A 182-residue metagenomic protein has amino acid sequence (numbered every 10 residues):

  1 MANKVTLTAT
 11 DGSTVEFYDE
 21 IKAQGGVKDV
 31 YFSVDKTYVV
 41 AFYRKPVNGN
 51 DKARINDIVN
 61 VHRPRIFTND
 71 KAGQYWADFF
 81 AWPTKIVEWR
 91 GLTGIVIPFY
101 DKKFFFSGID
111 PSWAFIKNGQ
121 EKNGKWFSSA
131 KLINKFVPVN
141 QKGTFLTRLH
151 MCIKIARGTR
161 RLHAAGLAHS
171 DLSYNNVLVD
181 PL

Functional and structural regions predicted by a protein language model:
M1-A53, I58, Q74-W82, E88-W89: ATP-binding glycine-rich phosphate-binding loop
Y31, N60-P64, K85, R157-R160 (+1 more regions): Surface-exposed alpha-helical segments enriched in charged/polar residues
R44, K85-V87, F99-D101, N176 (+1 more regions): Short, flexible loop/turn elements at secondary-structure junctions
R54, T147-K154: Short amphipathic alpha-helical segments
N56-D70: Zn2+-dependent metallopeptidase catalytic core
D78-T147: Conserved structural core of kinase catalytic domains
H150-C152, T159-P181: Catalytic-loop of the protein kinase fold
